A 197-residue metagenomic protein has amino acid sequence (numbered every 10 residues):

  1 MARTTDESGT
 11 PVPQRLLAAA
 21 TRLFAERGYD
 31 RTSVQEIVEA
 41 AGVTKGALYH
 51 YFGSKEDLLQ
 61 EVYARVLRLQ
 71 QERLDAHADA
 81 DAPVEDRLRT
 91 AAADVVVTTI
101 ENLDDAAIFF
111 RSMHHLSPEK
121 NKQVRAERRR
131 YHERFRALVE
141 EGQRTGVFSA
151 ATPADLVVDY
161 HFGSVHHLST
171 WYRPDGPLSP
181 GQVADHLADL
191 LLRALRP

Functional and structural regions predicted by a protein language model:
M1-A2, A93-E101, H132-T145, G163-S164 (+2 more regions): C-terminal peripheral helix-coil segments that are non-catalytic and often amphipathic
M1-P11, R15-A18, D81: N-terminal intrinsically disordered/low-complexity leader segments
R15, A19-D57, E61: Helix-turn-helix
K55, V62, V66, Q70 (+6 more regions): Hydrophobic/aromatic residues within well-ordered alpha-helical segments
E61, D75-D105, A154-H161, A184: Hydrophobic alpha-helical connector segments
R68-Q71, D75, E119-T145, A154-D159 (+2 more regions): Amphipathic alpha-helical packing segments from all-alpha helical-bundle domains
I100-E119, T170: Amphipathic alpha-helical segments used for helix-helix packing
A107-F110, V147, A151: Short, hydrophobic secondary-structure boundary micro-motifs
